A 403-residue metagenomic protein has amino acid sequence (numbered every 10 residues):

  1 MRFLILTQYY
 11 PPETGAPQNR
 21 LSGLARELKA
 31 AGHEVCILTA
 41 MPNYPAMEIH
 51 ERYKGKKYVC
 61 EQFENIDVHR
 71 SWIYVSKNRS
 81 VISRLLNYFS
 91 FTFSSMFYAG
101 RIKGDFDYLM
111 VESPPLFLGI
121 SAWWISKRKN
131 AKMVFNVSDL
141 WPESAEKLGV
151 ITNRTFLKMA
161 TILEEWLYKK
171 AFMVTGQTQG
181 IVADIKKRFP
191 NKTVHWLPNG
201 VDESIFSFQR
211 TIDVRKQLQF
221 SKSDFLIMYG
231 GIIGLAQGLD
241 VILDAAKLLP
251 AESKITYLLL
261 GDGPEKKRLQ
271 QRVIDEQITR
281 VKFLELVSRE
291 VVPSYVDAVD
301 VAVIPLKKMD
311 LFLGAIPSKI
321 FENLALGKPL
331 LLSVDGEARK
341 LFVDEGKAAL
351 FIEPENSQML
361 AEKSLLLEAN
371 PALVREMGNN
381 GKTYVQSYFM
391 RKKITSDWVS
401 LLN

Functional and structural regions predicted by a protein language model:
M1-E64: N-terminal subdomain of nucleotide-sugar transferases
E51-Y58, S207-F220: A short helix/loop element that forms part of the nucleotide-sugar donor recognition site in Leloir-type
G180, L197-G200: Carbohydrate-associated surface elements
S221-Q237, L243-A246, L258: Conserved donor-binding/catalytic core segment of Leloir-type glycosyltransferases
Q237, S288-Y295, D300-L324, L331-L341: Nucleotide-sugar-dependent
L258-L260, K266-S294: Nucleotide-activated donor-binding/catalytic signature segment of Leloir-type glycosyltransferases, i.e., the conserved
D344-S357, L366-A372: Conserved acidic donor-binding segment of nucleotide-sugar-dependent glycosyltransferases
M359, L366, L373-S387: A short, well-ordered alpha-helix in the C-terminal region of glycosyltransferases
